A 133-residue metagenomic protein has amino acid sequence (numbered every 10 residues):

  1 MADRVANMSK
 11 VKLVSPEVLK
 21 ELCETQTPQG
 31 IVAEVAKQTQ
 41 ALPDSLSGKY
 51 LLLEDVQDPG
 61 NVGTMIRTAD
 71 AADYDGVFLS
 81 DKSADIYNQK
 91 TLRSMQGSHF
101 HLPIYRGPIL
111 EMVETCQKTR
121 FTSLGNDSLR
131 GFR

Functional and structural regions predicted by a protein language model:
M1-A2, Q38, S128-R130: Short, polar loop motifs at secondary-structure junctions
M1-Q26, E114, R120-T122: N-terminal positively charged helical leader segments and presequences
L13, V32-E34, L51-L52, F78: Conserved beta-strand segments that form the floor/walls of ligand-binding pockets within enzyme and binding domains
L13-E17, E34, D85-N88, L129: Short amphipathic alpha-helical surface micro-motifs
E24-S45, S83: Acidic/glycine-rich phosphate/pyrophosphate-binding loops and surrounding catalytic core that coordinate Mg2+
P43-R130: RNA substrate-binding interface of SAM-dependent RNA methyltransferases
R133: Globin-like tetrapyrrole-binding proteins
